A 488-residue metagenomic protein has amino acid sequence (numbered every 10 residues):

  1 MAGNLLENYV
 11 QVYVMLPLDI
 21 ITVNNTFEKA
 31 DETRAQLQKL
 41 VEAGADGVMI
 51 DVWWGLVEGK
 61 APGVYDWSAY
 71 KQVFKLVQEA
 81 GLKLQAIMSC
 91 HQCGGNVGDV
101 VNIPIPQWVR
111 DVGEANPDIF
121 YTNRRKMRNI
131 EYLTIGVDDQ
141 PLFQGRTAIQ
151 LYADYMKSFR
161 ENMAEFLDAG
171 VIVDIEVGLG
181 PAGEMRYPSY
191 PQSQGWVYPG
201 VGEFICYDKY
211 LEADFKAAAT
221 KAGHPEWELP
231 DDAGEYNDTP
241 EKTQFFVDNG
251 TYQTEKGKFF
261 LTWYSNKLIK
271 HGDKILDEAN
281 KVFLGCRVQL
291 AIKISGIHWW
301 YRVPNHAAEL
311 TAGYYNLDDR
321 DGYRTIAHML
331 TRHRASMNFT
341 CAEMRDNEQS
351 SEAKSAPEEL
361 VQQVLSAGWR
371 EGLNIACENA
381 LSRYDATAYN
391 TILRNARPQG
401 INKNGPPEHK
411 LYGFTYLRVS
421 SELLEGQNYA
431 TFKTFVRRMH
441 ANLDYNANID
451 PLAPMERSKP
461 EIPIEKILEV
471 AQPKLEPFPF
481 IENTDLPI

Functional and structural regions predicted by a protein language model:
M1-Q36, L40, D51: Boundary/entry segment of secreted carbohydrate-active catalytic domains
V10-L16, D46-I50, L82-M88, V173-V177 (+5 more regions): Hydrophobic faces of well-ordered beta-strands that scaffold small-molecule active sites in alpha/beta enzyme cores
P17-F27, D51-W67, E131-D154, T254-K270 (+3 more regions): The substrate-binding groove and active-site-proximal loops of carbohydrate-active enzymes, especially glycoside
P17-I21, W53-G55, S89-C93, V177-A182 (+4 more regions): Active-site beta-loop-alpha junctions enriched in small/polar residues
F27-Q36, V64-V73, R146-F159, K267-E278 (+4 more regions): Well-ordered, non-membrane alpha-helical segments in soluble/globular domains
A30-N129, Q150-D174, G195-W196, V282: Aromatic-lined substrate-binding rim segments of carbohydrate-active enzymes
Q85, S89, C93, G322-I488: Substrate-binding cleft of secreted/luminal carbohydrate-active enzymes
R110-H328, A335: Polysaccharide-binding and catalytic clefts of secreted carbohydrate-active enzymes
